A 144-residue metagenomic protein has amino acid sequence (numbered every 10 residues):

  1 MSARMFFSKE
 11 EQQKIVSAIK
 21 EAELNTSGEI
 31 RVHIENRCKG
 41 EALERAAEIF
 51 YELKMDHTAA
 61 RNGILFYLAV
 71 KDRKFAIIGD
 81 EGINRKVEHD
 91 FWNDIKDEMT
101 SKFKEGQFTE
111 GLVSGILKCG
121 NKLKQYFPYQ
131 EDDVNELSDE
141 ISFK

Functional and structural regions predicted by a protein language model:
M1-G63, L68-K144: A structural boundary signal for the start of the first folded domain, especially the loop/turn and N-capping region
